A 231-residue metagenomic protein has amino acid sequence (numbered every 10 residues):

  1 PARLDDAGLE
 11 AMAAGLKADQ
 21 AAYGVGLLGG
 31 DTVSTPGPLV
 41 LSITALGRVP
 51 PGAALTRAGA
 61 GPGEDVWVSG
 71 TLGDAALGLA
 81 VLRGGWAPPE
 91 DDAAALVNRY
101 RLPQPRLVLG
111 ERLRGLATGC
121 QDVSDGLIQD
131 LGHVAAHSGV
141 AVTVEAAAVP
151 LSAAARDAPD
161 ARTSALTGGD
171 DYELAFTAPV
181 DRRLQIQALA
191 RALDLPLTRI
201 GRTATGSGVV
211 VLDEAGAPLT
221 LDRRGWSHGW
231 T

Functional and structural regions predicted by a protein language model:
A2-L28, V33-L41, L46, G115-L116 (+1 more regions): Glycine-/charge-enriched secondary-structure boundary and capping motifs
M12-G15, S42-P51, V81-P89: A glycine- and small-aliphatic-rich helix-loop capping segment at beta-alpha/alpha-beta transitions that lines
P50-L55, L184: Short helix-loop capping/hinge motifs at secondary-structure junctions, enriched in acidic/polar residues
A54-E111: Short, acidic (Asp/Glu-rich) active-site segment that either coordinates a divalent metal cofactor
